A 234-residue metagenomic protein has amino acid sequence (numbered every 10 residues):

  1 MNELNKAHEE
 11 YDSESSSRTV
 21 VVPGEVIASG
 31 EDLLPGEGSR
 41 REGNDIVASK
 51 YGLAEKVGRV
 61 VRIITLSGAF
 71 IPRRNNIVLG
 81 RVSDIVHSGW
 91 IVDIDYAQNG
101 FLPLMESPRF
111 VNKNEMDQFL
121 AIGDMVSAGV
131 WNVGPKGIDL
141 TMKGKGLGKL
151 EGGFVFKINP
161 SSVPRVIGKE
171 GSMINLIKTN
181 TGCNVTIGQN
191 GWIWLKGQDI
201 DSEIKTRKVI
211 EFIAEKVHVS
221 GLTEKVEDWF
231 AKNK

Functional and structural regions predicted by a protein language model:
M1-K234: Single-stranded RNA-binding regions, centering on S1/OB-family and related RNA-binding modules
